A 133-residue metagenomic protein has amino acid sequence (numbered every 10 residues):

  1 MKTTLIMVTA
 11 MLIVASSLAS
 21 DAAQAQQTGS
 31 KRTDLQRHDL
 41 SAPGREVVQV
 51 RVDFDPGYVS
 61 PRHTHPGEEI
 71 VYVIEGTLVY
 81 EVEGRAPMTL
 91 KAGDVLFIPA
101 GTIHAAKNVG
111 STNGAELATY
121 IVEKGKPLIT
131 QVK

Functional and structural regions predicted by a protein language model:
K2-R51, F97, P127-K133: A short, N-terminal "cap"/entry segment at the start of jelly-roll beta-barrel domains of the cupin/DSBH fold
S41, R45-V47, G57-Y72: A short beta-loop-beta micro-motif enriched in histidine and acidic residues
F54, G84-G101: Short acidic-glycine-tyrosine-enriched beta hairpin
F54-P56, V79, V95, E116-I121 (+2 more regions): Extracytoplasmic low-complexity repetitive segments enriched in small/polar residues
V59-P61, V79, L96, A100-K107: Histidine-centered metal-chelating micro-motifs
S60-H65, V82, K107-V109, Q131: Short histidine-centered beta-strand/loop micro-motifs that create catalytic or ligand/metal-coordination sites
P66-G84, D94: Glycine- and acidic-residue-biased ligand/ion/polar-headgroup-sensing regions
P87, T102-K126: Ligand-binding loop in jelly-roll beta-barrel domains
